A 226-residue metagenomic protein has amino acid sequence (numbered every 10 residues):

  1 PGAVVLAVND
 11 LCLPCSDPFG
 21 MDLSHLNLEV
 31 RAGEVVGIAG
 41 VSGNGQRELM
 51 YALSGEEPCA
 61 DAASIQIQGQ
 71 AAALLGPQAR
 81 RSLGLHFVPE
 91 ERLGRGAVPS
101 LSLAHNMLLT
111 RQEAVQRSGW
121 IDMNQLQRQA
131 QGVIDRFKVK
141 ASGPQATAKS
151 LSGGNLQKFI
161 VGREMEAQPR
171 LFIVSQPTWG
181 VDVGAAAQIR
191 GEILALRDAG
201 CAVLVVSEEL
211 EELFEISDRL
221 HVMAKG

Functional and structural regions predicted by a protein language model:
P1-G226: Glycine-rich phosphate-binding loops of nucleotide-dependent enzymes
